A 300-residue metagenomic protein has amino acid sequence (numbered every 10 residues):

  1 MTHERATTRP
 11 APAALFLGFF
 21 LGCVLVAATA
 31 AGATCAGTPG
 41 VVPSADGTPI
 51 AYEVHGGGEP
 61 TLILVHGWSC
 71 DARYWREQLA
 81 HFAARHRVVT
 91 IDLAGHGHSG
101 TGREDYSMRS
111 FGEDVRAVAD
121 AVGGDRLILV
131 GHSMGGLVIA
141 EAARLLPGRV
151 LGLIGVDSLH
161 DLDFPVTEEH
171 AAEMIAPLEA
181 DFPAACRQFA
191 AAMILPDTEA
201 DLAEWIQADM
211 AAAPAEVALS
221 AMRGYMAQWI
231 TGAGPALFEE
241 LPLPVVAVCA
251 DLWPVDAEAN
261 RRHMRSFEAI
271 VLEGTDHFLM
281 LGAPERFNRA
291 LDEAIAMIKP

Functional and structural regions predicted by a protein language model:
T2-I63, R85-H86, D125, A212 (+3 more regions): Alpha/beta-hydrolase fold catalytic core
A45, A80, T90-M134, V138 (+1 more regions): Active-site loop/oxyanion-hole signature of alpha/beta-hydrolase fold enzymes
T48, V54-H98: Conserved HGGG/HGGXW glycine-rich cap/lid loop of the alpha/beta-hydrolase fold
A72-A80, H98-T101, L137, F164 (+2 more regions): Short N-terminal helix/helix-N-cap motif within the alpha/beta-hydrolase-1
G124-F164: Conserved hydrolase catalytic core segment
D163-E169, A180-F238: Conserved alpha/beta-hydrolase catalytic His-Asp/Glu region
A212-V271: Conserved serine/cysteine hydrolase catalytic core
T275-N288: Catalytic histidine-centered segment of alpha/beta-hydrolase-like enzymes
